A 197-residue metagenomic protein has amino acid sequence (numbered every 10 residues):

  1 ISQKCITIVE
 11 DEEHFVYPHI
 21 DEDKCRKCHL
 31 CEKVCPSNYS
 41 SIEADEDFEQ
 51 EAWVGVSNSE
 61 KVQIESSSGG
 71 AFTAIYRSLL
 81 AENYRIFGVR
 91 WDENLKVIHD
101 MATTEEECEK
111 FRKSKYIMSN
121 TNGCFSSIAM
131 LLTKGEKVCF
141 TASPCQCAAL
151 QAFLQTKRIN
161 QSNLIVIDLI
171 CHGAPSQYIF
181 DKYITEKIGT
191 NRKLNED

Functional and structural regions predicted by a protein language model:
I1-I20, H29-D47: Iron-sulfur cluster-binding cysteine motifs and their immediate structural context in ferredoxin-like electron-transfer
S41-D197: Iron-sulfur-associated redox domains of electron-transfer enzymes in respiratory and anaerobic energy metabolism
